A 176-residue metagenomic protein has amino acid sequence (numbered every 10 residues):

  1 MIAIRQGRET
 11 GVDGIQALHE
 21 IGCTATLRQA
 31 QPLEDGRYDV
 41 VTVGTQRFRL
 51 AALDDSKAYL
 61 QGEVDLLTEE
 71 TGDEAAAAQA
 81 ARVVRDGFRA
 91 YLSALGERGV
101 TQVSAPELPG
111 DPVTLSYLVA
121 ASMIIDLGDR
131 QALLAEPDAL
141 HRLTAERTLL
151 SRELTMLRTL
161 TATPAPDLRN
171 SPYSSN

Functional and structural regions predicted by a protein language model:
M1-N176: N-terminal low-complexity, acidic/polar interaction/targeting segments
